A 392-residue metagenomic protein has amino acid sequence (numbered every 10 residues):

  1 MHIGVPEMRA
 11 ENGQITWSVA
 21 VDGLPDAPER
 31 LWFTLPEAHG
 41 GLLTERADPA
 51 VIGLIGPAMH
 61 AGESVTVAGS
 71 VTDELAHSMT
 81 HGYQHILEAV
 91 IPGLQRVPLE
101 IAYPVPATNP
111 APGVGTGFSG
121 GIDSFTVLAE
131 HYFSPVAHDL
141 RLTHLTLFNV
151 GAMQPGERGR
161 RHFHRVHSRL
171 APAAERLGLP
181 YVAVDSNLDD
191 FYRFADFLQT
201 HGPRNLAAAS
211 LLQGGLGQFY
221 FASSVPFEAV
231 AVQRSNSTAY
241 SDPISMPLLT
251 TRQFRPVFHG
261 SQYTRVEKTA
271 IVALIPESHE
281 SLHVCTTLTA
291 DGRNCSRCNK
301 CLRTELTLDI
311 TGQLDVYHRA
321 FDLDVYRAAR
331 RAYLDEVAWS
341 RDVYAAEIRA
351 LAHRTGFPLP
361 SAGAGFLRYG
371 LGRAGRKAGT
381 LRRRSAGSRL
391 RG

Functional and structural regions predicted by a protein language model:
M1-D22, G53, A58-V65, G69-G117 (+2 more regions): Nucleotide-activated chemistry modules centered on ATP-dependent adenylation/adenylyltransferase
G23-T44: N-terminal, positively charged, Ser/Thr/Ala/Gly-biased leader segments that form transit/presequence-like amphipathic
G40-T44, D48, D324, R391: Terminal, non-catalytic protein-protein interaction segments that mediate quaternary/complex assembly
